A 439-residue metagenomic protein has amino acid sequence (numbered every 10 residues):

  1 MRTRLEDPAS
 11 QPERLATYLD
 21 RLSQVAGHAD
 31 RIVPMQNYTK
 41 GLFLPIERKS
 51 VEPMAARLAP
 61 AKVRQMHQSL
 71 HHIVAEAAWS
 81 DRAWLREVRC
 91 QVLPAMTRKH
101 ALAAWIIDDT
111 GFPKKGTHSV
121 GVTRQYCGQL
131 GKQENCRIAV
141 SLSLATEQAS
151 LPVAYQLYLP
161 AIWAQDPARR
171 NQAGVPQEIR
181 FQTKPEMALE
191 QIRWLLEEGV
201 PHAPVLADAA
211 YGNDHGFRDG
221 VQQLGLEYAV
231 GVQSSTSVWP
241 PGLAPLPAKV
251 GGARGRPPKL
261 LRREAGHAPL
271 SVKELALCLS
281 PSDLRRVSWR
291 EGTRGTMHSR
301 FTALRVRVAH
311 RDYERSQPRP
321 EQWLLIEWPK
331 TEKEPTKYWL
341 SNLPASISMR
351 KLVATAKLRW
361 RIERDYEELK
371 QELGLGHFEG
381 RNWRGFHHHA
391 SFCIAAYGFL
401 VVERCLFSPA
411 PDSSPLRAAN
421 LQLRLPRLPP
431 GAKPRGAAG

Functional and structural regions predicted by a protein language model:
R2-L206, A210-V230, S234-S237, A244 (+2 more regions): Conserved, well-structured functional cores that handle cations and Mg-NTP chemistry
L42-I46, L58, V74-A77, L343 (+3 more regions): Generic structural signal for hydrophobic core residues of well-folded globular domains
T117, Y366-L373: Active-site-adjacent bridging/hinge elements
Q148-Q177, F181, Q233, V238-R361: An anionic, glycine-rich sequence signature occurring as long contiguous blocks
S341, M349-A356, Q371-H388, F407-A410: Short, solvent-exposed helix-loop connector elements
E363, A395: Hydrophobic, well-ordered secondary-structure elements that form the walls of internal hydrophobic environments
L400-A432: Conserved nucleotidyltransferase catalytic core and NTase-mimicking acidic/glycine-rich helix/loop elements in nucleic
